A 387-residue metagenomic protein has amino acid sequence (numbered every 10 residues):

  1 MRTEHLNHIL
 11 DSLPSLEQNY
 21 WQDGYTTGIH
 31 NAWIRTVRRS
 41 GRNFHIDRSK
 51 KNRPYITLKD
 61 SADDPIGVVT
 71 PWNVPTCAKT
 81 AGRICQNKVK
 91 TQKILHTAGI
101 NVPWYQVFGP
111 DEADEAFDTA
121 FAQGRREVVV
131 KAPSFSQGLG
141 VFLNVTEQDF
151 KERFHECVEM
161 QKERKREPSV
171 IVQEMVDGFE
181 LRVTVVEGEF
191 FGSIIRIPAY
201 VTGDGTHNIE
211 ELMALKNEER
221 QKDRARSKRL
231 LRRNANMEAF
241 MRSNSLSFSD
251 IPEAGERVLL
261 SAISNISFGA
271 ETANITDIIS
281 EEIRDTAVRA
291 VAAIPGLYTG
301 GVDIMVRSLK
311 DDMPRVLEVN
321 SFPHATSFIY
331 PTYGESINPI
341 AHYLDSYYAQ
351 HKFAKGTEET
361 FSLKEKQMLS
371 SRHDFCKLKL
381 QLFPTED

Functional and structural regions predicted by a protein language model:
L6-E115, A122, S136: Conserved N-proximal alpha/beta basic substrate-recognition cap immediately N-terminal to, or forming the N-lobe
S49, V170-E174, L297-K310: A short glycine-rich, hydrophobically flanked beta-strand micro-motif that places a catalytic Asp/Glu for divalent metal
Y55-P65, L181-V186, K310-S327: A short beta-strand motif that forms the metal-chelation/ATP-contact edge of phosphoryl-transfer active sites
V69-N73, C77-R229, E281-R284: Active-site nucleotide/adenylate-binding loops and adjacent lid/helix of ATP-dependent enzymes
G109, S134, E174-V176, D303-S308 (+1 more regions): Short, flexible loop/turn elements at secondary-structure junctions
T119-A120, R289-A293: Amphipathic alpha-helical regulatory segments at dimerization interfaces that relay allosteric signals between sensory
D177, V185-R289, A325-I337: ATP-dependent carboxylate/phosphate-activation module, predominantly the ATP-grasp catalytic core and closely related
S267-D285, A293, L297, V306-D387: C-terminal active-site "lid" helix and adjoining low-complexity regulatory extension at the edge of ATP-using catalytic
